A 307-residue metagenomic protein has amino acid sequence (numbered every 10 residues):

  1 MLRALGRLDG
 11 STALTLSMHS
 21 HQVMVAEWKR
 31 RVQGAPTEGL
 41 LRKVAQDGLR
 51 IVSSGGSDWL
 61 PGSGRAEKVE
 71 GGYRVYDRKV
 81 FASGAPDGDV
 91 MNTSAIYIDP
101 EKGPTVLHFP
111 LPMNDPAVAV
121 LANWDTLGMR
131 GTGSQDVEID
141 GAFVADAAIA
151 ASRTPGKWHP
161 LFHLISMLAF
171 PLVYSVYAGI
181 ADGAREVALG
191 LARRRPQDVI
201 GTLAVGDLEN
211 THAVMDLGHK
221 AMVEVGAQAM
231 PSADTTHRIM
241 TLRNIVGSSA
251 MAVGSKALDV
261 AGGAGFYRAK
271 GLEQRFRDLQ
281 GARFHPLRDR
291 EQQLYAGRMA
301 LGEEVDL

Functional and structural regions predicted by a protein language model:
M1, V75-D77, I139, A181 (+2 more regions): Buried hydrophobic positions in well-ordered alpha/beta secondary-structure cores of metabolic enzymes
M1-D87: Glycine-rich flavin
R78-D115: DPxDG-like acidic metal-binding loop motif
T126-A213: Glycine-rich beta->alpha junctions and the first turn(s) of the following alpha-helix
G179, G206-A213, M240, N244-M251 (+2 more regions): Generic structural signal for well-ordered, non-transmembrane alpha-helical segments in soluble/cytosolic regions
I180-V187, G218-A221, S249: Amphipathic, well-ordered alpha-helical segments in soluble domains
R193, V214-I245, S255-F266: C-terminal helix-coil-helix/basic helical segment that borders enzyme active sites and/or dimer interfaces and provides
A264-L307: Glycine-rich phosphate/cofactor-binding loops in nucleotide/flavin-utilizing enzymes
